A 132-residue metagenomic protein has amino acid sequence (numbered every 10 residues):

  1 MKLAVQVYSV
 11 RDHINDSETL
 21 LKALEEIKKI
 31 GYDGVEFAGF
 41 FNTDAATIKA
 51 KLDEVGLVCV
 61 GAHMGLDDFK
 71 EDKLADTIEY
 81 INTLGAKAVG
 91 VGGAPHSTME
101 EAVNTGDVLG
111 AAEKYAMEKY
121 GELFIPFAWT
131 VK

Functional and structural regions predicted by a protein language model:
M1-A88: N-terminal pre-domain/capping segments
F41, K51, V58, L66-K132: Active-site acidic/histidine proton-transfer and metal-coordination neighborhood in alpha/beta enzyme cores
